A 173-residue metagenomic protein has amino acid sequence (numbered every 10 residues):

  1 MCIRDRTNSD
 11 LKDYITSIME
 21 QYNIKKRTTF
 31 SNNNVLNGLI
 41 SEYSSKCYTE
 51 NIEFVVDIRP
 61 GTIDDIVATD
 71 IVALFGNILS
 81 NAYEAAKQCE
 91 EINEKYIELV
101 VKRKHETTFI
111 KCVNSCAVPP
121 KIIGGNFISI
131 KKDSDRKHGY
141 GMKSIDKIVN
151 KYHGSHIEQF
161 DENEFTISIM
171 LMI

Functional and structural regions predicted by a protein language model:
M1-I3: Short, small-residue-biased leader/transition segments that mark boundaries at the very start of proteins
D13-E20, I24, N32-E50, T108: Short beta-to-alpha transition helix within the HATPase_c
T28, F54-F75, D133: Conserved short strand/loop->alpha-helix "switch" segment adjacent to the catalytic nucleotide/phosphoryl-transfer site
A68-I92: Conserved ATP-binding N-box helix of the HATPase_c
I92-E106: Short beta-strand/loop element within the Bergerat-fold HATPase_c
E106-G139: Glycine-rich/acidic phosphate-handling loop/turn and adjacent ATP-lid/helix of nucleotide-binding kinase/ATPase domains
H153-D161: Glycine-rich ATP-binding loops of the HATPase_c
